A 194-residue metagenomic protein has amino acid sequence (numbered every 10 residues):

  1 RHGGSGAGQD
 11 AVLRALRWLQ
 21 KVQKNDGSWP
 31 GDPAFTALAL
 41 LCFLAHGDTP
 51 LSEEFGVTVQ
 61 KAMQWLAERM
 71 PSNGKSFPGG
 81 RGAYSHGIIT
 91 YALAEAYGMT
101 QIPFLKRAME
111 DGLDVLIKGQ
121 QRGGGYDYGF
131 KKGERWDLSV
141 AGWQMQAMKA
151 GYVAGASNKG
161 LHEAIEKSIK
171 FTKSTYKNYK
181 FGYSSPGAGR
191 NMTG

Functional and structural regions predicted by a protein language model:
R1-R14, S28-T58, P71-D114, K118-K170 (+1 more regions): An alpha-helical repeat/solenoid feature that recognizes helix-turn-helix modules
L16, Q20-K24: Large, well-folded core regions of big proteins
L16, Q60-M63: Tetratricopeptide repeat
Q23-K24, L66-P71: A non-catalytic alpha/beta surface segment that caps or lines the substrate-entry region of metallo-dependent hydrolase
